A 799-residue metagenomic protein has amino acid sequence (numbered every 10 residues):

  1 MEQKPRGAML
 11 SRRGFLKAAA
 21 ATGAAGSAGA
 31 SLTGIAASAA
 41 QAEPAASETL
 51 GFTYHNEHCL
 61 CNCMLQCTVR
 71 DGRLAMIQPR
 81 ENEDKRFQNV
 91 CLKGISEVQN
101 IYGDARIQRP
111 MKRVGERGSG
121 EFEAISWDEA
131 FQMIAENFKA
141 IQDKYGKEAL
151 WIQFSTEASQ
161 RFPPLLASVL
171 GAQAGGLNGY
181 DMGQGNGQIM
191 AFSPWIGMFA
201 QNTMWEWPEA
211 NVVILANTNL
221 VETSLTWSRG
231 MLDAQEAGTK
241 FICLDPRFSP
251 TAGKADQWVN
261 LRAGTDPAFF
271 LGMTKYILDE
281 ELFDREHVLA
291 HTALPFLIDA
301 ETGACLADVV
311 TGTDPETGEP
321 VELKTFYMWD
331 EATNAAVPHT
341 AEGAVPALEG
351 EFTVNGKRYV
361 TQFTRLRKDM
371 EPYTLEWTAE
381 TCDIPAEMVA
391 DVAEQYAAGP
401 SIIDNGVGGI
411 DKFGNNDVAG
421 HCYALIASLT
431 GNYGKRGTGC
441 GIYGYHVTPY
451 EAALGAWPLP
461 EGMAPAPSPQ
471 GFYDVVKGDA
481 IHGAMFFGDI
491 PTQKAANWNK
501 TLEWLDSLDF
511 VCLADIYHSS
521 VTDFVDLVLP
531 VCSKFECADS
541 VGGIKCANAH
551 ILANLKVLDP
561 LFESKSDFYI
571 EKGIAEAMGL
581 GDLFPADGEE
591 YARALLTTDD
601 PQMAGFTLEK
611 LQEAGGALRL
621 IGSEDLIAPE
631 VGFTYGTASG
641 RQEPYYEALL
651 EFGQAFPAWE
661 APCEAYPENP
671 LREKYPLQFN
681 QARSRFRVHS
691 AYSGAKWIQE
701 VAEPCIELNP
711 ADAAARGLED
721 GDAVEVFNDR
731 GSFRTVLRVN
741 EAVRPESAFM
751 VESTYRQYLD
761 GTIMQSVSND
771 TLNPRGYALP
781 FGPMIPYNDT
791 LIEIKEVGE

Functional and structural regions predicted by a protein language model:
E2-E286, A290-A347, R358-Y359, E376-T378 (+5 more regions): N-terminal export/assembly segments and adjacent metallocofactor-ligating motifs of anaerobic energy-metabolism
G26-G29, L282-E286, V389, I403-D404 (+8 more regions): Acidic/polar loop patches that form or flank catalytic/metal-binding clefts of enzymes that bind anionic ligands
R113-E129, L282-A386, V557-G640, A702 (+2 more regions): N-terminal leader/propeptide and maturation segments of large enzyme subunits in energy/redox metabolism and hydrolases
L150-A158, T378-I384, V407-G414, H446-V447 (+1 more regions): Conserved short loop/turn motifs at secondary-structure junctions
P163-L232, A237-C243, A268, E342-G350 (+5 more regions): Extended redox/cofactor-interaction regions of prokaryotic respiratory oxidoreductases
F413, V557, S566-L611, K696-I706 (+1 more regions): Long, contiguous, secondary-structure-rich segments that constitute the structural scaffold of globular domains
K500, D509-F510, I516-S519, L555-K572: Phosphate/diphosphate-binding loops
L527, F535-P560, I570, A575-L580: Glycine/threonine-rich phosphate-binding loop and adjacent beta-strand/alpha-helix elements that clamp
